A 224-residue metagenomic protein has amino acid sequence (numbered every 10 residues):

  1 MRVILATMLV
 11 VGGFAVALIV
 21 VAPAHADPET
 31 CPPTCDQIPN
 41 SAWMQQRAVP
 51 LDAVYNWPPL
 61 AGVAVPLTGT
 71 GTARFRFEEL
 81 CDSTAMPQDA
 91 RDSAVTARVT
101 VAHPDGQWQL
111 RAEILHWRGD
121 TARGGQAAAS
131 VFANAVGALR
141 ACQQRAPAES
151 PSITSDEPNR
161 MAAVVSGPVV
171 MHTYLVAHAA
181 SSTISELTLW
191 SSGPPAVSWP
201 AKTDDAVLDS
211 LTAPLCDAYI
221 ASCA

Functional and structural regions predicted by a protein language model:
R2, A6, A15-C35: C-terminal region of N-terminal signal peptides and the immediate post-cleavage residues of exported proteins
A15-A26, A61-G71, G125-F132, T203-T212: Short, intrinsically disordered, charge-biased short linear motifs at domain edges
V20, E29, F75, V136 (+2 more regions): Processing junctions and N-termini across compartments
D27-A97, A224: N-terminal "mature-domain start" segment
A61-P66, G71, R76, A129-H172: Short Gly/Thr-rich strand-loop-strand
T96-Q126: A short acidic-to-branched-hydrophobic micro-motif
A146-A224: A short, solvent-exposed beta-edge/loop patch
